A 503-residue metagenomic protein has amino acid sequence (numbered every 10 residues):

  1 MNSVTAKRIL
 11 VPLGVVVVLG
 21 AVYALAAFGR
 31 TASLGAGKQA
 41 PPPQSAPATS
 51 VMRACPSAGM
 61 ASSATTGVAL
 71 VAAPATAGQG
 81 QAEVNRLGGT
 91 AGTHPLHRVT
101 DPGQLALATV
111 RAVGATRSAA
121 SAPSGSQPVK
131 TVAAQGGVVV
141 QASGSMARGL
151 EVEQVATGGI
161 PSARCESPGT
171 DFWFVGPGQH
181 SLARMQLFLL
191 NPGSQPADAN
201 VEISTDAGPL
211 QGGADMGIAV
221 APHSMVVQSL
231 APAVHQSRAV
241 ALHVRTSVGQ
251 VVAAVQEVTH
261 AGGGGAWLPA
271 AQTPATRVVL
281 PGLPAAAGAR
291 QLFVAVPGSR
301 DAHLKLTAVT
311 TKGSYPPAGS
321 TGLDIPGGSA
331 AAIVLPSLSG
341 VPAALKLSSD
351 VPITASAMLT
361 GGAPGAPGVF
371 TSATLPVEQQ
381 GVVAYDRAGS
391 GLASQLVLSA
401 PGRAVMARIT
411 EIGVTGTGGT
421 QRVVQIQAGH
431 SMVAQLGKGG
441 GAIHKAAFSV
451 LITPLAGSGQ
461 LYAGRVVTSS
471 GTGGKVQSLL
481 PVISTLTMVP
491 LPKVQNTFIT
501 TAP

Functional and structural regions predicted by a protein language model:
K7-V16, Y23-T90, R148-L190, V251-P297 (+2 more regions): Conserved functional hotspot residues at active sites or interaction interfaces
I9-R30, L242-V244, V251, L304 (+4 more regions): Hydrophobic alpha-helical membrane segments, chiefly transmembrane helices and signal peptide h-regions, characterized
A75-G169: Solvent-exposed, non-transmembrane segments of extracytoplasmic/periplasmic domains
R111-A134, G208-A241, S314-P342, G416-A447: Intrinsically disordered, low-complexity Pro/Gly/Ser/Thr-rich segments with frequent PxxP/GP/PP motifs and embedded
G125-G159, F188-A197, A219-G263, S339-G362 (+1 more regions): Hydrophobic, ordered structural segments
D171-F172, G368-A384, E411-K438: Intrinsic, low-complexity N-terminal interaction/targeting segments
L189-L210, T246, V294-P316, S349 (+2 more regions): Short acidic, flexible loop segments centered on an aromatic residue
G264, A271-V351: Long, internal scaffold/assembly segments composed of regular secondary structure
